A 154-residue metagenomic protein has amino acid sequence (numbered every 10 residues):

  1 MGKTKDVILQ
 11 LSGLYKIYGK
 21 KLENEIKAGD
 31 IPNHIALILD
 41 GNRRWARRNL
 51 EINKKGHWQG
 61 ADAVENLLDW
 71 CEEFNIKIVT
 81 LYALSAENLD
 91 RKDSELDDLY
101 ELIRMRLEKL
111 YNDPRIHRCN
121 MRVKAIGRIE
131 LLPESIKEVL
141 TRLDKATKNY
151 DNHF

Functional and structural regions predicted by a protein language model:
M1-F154: Flexible, compositionally biased loop and terminal segments
